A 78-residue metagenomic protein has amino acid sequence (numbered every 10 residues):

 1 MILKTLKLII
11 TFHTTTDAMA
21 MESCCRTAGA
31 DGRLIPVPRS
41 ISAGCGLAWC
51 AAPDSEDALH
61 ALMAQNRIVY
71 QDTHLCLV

Functional and structural regions predicted by a protein language model:
M1-K4: Solvent-exposed alpha-helices and their adjacent loops that cap or buttress functional pockets in soluble metabolic
L6-A61: Amphipathic, hydrophobic secondary-structure cores in small proteins
C50-V78: C-terminal structural segments of small proteins and small subunits
